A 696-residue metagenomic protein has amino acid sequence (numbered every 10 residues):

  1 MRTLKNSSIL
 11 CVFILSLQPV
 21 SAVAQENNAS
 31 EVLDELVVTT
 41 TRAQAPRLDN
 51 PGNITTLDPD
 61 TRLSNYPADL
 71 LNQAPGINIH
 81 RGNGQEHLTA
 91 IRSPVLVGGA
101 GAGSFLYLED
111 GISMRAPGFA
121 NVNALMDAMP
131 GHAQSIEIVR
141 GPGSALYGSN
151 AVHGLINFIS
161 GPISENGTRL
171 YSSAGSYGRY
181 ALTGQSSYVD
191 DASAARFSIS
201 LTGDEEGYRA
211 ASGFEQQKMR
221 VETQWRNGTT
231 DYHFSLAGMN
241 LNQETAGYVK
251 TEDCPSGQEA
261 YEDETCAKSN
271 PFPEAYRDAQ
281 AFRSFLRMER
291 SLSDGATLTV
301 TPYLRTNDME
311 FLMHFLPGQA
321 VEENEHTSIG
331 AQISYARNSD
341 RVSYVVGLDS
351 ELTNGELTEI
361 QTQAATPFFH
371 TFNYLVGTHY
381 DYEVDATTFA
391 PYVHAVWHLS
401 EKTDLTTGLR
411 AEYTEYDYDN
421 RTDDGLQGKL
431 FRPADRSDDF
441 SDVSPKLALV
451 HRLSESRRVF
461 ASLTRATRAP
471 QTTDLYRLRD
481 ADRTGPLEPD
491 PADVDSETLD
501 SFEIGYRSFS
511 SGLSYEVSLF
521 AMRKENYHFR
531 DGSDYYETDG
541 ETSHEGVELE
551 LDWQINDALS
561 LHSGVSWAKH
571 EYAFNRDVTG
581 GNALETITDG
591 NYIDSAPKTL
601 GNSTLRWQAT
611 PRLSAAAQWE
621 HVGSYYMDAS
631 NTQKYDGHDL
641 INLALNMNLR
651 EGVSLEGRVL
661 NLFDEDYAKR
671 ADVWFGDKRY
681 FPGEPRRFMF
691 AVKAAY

Functional and structural regions predicted by a protein language model:
C11, Q224-R226, A237, A395 (+6 more regions): Conserved C-terminal beta-signal and adjacent last beta-strands/turns of outer-membrane beta-barrel proteins
V32-L63, H87-T89: N-terminal periplasmic "start-of-domain" segments of outer-membrane beta-barrel proteins
A68-I112: Extracytoplasmic beta-strand/coil segments of soluble accessory domains associated with Gram-negative outer-membrane
S104-F105, G143, L155-Y188, S198-R209 (+1 more regions): Short strand-turn segments of transmembrane beta-barrel domains in outer membranes, especially the first one or two
I112-R140, I159: Short acidic/polar hinge/loop motifs at secondary-structure boundaries that mediate gating or recognition
S176-G203, Y208-A246, E274-T297, A390-V396 (+3 more regions): Transmembrane beta-barrel wall of Gram-negative outer-membrane proteins
T297-M313, R452, R458-T464, D474-R477 (+3 more regions): Membrane-embedded beta-barrel scaffold of Gram-negative outer-membrane proteins
N338, H398-L405, Y413-T414, S514 (+4 more regions): Gram-negative outer-membrane beta-barrel transporters
